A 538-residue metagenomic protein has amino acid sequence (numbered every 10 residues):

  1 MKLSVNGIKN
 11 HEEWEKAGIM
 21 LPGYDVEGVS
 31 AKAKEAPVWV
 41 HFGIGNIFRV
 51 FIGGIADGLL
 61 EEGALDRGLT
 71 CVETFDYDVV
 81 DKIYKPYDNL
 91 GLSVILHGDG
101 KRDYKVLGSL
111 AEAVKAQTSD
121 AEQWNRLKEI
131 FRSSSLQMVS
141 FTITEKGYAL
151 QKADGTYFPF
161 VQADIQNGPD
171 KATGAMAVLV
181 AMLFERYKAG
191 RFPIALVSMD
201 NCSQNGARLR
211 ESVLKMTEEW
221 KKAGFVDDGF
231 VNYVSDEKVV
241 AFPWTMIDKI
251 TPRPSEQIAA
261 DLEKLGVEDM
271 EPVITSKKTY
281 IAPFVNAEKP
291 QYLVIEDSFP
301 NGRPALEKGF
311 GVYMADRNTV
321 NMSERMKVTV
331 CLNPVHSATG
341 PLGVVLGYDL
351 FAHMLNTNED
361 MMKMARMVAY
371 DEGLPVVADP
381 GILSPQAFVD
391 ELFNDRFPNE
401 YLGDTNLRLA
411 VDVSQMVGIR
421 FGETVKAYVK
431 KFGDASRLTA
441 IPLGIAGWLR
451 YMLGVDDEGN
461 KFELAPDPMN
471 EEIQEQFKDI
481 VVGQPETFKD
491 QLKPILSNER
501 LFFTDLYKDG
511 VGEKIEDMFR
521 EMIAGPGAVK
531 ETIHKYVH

Functional and structural regions predicted by a protein language model:
M1-H538: Substrate/ligand-engaging "lid" and interaction regions
